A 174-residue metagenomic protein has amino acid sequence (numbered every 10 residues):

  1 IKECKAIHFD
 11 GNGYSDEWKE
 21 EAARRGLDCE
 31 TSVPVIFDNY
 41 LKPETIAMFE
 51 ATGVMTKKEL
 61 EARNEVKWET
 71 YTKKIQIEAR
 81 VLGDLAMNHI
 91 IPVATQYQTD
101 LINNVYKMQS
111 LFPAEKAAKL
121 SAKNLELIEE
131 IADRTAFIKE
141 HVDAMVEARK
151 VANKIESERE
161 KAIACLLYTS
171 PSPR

Functional and structural regions predicted by a protein language model:
I1-V105: Structured mid-domain segments that build the active-site/substrate or prosthetic-cofactor binding neighborhood
R24-R25, R63, R80, R134 (+3 more regions): Arginine residue identity/basic-tract feature
A62-E78, K107-K119, K150-L166: Short, charged/polar, low-complexity loop and linker segments that flank or interrupt alpha-helical bundles
N64, W68-T70, Q98, F137-V151: C-terminal accessory/binding modules appended to enzymatic or scaffolding proteins
K107-A148: Generic long, charged, amphipathic alpha-helical segments
Y168-P173: Conserved small/polar residues in nucleotide/adenosyl-binding loops
